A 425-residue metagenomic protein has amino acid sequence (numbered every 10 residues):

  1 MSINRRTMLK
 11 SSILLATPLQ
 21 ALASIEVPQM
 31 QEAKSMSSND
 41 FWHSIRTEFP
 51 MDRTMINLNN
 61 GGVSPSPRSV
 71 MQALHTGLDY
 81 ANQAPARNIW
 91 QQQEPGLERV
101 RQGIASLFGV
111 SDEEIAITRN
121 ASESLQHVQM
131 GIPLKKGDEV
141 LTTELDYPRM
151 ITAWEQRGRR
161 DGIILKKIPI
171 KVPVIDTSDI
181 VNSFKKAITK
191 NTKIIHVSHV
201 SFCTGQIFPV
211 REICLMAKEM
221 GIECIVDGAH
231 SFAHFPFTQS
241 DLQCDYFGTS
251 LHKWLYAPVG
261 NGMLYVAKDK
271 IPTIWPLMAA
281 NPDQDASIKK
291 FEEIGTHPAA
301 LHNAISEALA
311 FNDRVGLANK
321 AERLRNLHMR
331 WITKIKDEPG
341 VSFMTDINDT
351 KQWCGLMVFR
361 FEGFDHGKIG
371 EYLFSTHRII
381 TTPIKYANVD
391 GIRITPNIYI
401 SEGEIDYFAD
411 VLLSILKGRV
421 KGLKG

Functional and structural regions predicted by a protein language model:
S2-I3, T7-G425: Pyridoxal 5′-phosphate
